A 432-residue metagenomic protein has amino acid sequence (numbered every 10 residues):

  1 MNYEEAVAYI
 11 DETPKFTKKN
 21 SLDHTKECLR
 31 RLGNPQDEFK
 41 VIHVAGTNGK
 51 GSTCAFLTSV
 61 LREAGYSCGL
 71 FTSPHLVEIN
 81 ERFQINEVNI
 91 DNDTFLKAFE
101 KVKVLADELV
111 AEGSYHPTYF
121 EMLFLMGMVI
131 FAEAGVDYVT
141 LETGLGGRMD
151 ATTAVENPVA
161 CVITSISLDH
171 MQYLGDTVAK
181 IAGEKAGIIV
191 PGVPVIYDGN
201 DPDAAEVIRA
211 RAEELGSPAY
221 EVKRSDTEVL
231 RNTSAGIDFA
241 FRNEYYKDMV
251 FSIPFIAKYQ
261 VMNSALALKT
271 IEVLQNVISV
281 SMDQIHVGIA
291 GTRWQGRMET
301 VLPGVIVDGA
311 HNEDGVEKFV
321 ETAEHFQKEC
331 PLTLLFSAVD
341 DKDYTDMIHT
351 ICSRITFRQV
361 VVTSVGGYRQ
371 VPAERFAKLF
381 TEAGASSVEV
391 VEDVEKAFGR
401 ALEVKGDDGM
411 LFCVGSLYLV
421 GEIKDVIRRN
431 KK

Functional and structural regions predicted by a protein language model:
M1-G46, T53-Y66, F71, D107-S114: Short functional linear segments
L29, N34-D37, E63-E156, Q172 (+1 more regions): ATP-dependent carboxylate-amine ligase catalytic core
P74, L123-Y173, A205-V250: Extended acidic/charged loop-beta regions that coordinate divalent cations and stabilize anionic phosphate/carboxylate
E133, Y138-T143, M149-V162, I166-M171 (+2 more regions): Nucleotide phosphate-binding/pyrophosphate-handling subdomain across enzymes that bind or process nucleotide phosphates
A182-V190: Membrane-proximal helix-turn-helix segments that form the acceptor-binding/catalytic region of lipid-linked
D198-G199, R211-T233, I253-K258, I285-G291 (+5 more regions): Beta-strand->loop->alpha-helix junctions that form or flank phosphate-binding loops in nucleotide-handling enzymes
D201-R211, G216, G304-V305, I348-M410: C-terminal helical cap/extension that packs against the catalytic core of soluble nucleotide-cofactor enzymes
S416: Active-site-proximal loop/hinge segments that shape catalytic or ion-binding/gating pockets
